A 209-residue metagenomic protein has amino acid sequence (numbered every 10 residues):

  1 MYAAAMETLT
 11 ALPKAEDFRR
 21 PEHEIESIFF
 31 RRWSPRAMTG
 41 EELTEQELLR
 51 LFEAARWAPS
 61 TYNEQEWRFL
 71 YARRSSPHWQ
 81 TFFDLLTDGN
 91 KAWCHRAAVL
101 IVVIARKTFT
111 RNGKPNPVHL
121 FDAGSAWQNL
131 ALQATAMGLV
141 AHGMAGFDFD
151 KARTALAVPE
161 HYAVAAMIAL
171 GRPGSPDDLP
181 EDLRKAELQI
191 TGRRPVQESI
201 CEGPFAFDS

Functional and structural regions predicted by a protein language model:
M1-S209: Acidic, surface-exposed loops and disordered segments
